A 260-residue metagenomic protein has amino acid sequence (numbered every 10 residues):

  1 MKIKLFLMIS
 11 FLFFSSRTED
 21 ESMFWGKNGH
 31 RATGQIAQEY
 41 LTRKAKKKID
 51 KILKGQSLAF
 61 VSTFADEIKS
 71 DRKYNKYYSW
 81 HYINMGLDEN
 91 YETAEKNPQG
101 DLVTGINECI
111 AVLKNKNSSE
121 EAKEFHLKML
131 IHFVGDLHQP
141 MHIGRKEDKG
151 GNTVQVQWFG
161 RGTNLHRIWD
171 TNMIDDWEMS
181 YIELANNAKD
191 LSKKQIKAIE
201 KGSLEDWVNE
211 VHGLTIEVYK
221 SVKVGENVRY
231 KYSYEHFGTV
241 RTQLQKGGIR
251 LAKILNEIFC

Functional and structural regions predicted by a protein language model:
M1-W25, C260: Bacterial Sec-dependent N-terminal signal peptides
E19-I131, P140, R145-C260: N-terminal, motif-rich segments that launch catalysis or mediate targeting to/interaction with membranes, typified by
G135-L137: Alpha-helical ligand/cofactor-binding cores
